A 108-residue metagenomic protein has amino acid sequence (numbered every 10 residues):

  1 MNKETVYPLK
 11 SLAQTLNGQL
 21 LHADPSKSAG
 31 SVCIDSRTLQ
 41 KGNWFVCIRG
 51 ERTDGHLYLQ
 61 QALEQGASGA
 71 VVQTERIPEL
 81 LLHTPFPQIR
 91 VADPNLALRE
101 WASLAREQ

Functional and structural regions predicted by a protein language model:
N2-Q108: Short, basic phosphate-binding NTP loop
